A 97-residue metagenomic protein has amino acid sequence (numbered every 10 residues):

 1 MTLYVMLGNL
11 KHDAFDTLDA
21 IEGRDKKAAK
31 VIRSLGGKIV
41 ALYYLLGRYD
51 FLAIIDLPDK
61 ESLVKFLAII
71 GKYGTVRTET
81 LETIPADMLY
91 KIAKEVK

Functional and structural regions predicted by a protein language model:
M1-K97: A compositional/biophysical signature of low hydrophobicity enriched in polar/charged and small residues
